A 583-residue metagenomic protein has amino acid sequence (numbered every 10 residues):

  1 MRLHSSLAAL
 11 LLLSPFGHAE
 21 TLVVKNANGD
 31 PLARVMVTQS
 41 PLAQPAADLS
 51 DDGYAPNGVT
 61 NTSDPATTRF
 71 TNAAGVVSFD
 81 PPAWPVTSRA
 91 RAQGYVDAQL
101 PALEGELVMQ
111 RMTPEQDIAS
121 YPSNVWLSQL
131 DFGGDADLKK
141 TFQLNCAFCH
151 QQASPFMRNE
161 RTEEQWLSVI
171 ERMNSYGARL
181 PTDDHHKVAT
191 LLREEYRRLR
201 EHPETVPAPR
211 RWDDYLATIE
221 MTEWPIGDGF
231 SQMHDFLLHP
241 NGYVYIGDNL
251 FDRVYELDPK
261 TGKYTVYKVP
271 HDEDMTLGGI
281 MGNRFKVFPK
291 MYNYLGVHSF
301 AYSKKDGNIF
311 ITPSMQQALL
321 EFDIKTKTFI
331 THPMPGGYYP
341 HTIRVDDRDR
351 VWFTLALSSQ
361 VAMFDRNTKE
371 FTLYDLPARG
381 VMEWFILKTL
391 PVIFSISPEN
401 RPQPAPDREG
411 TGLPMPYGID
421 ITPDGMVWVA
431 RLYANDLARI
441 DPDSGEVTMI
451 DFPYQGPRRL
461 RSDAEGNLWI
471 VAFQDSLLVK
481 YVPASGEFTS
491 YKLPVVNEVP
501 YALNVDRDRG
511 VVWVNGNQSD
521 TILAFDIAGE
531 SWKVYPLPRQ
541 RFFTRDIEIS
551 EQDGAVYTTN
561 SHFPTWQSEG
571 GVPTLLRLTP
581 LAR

Functional and structural regions predicted by a protein language model:
E20-L32: Structural motif
A43-F79: Short, acidic Ser/Thr/Gly-rich low-complexity loop/linker segments typical of extracellular and cell-surface proteins
T87-P101: A short, solvent-exposed loop/turn motif at the edges and junctions of modular extracellular/periplasmic domains
F142-A153, V188, L192: The canonical Cys-X-X-Cys-His
G229-P240, E273-K305, G336-R348, G380-P402 (+5 more regions): Beta-rich, blade/repeat-based domains predominating in secreted/periplasmic proteins but also intracellular
V244-L250, N293-L295, S303-K304, I309-M315 (+6 more regions): Conserved beta-strand positions in repeat-built beta-propeller and related beta-rich domains
D258-G262, D323-K327, D365-K369, D441-G445 (+3 more regions): Short loop/turn segments that connect beta-strands within beta-propeller blades
T544-R583: Blade-level signature of beta-propeller repeat domains, shared across WD40, Kelch, NHL, RCC1 and BNR/Asp-box propellers
